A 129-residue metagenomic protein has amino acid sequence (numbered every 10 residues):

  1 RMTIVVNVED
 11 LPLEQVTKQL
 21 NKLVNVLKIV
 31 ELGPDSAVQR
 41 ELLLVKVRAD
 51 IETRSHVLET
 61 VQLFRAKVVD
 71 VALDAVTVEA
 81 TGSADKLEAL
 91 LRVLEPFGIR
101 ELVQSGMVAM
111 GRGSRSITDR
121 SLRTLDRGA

Functional and structural regions predicted by a protein language model:
R1, V5-A129: Long, contiguous binding/interaction regions
